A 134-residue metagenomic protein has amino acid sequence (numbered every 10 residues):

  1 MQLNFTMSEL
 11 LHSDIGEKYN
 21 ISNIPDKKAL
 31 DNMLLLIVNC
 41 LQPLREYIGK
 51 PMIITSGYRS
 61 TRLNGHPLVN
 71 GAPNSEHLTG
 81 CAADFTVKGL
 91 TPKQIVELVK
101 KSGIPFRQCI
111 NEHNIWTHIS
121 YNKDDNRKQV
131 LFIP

Functional and structural regions predicted by a protein language model:
M1-Y47, I133-P134: Extracytoplasmic cell-surface/polysaccharide-interacting catalytic and binding patches
E9, D14, R62, P67 (+1 more regions): Solvent-exposed, flexible loop/coil residues
I24, K28, R62, A72: A glycine-rich, hydrophobic loop/mini-helix early in the fold
P25-D26, I53-R59, G89-Q94: N-terminal start-of-chain detector that recognizes signal peptides and the immediate post-cleavage beginning
M33, I37-C40, K50, C81 (+2 more regions): Amphipathic alpha-helical interface surfaces
V38-N70: Extended, low-complexity, intrinsically disordered C-terminal regulatory tails of eukaryotic serine/threonine kinases
P73-N74, T79-P134: Catalytic cores and adjacent binding grooves of peptidoglycan-active enzymes
